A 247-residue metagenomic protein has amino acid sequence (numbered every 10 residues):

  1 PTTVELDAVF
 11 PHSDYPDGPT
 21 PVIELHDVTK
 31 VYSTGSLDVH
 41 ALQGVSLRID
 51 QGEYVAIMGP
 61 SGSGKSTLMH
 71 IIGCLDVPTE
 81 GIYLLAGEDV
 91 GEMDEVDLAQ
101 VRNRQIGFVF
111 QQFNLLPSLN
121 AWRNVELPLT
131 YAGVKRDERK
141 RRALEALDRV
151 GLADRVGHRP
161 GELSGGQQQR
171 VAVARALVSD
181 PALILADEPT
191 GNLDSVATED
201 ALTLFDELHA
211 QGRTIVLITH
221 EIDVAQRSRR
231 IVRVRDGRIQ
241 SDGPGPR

Functional and structural regions predicted by a protein language model:
P1-V31, S241-R247: ABC-family P-loop ATPase nucleotide-binding domain
P21-V234: ABC family nucleotide-binding domain
I231-P244: H-loop (His-switch) and adjacent beta-strand-loop-beta switch element of ABC-type ATPase nucleotide-binding domains
